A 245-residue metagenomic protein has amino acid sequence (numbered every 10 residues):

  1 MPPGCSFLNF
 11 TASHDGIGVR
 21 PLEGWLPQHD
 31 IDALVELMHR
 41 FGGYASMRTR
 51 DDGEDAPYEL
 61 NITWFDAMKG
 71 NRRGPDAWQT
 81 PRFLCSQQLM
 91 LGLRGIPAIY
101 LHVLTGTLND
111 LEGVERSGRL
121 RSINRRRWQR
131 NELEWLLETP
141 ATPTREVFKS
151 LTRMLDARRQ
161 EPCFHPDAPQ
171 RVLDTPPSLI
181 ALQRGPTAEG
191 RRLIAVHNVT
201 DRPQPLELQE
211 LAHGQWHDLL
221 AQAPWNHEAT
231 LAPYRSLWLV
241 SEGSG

Functional and structural regions predicted by a protein language model:
M1-H213, L220-S244: Active-site and adjacent substrate-binding regions of carbohydrate-active enzymes
